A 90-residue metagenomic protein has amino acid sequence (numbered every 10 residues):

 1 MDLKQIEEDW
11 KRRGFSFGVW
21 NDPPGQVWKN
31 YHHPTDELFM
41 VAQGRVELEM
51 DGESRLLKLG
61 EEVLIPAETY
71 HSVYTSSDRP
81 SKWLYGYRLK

Functional and structural regions predicted by a protein language model:
L3, S16-H33: Conserved short histidine dyad/triad with adjacent acidic residue
E7-D9, V27-H33, Y74-S76: Short histidine-centered beta-strand/loop micro-motifs that create catalytic or ligand/metal-coordination sites
P24, P34, E53, T69-Y70 (+1 more regions): A generic "binding-loop/recognition-motif" signal
H32-E47: Short, conserved beta-strand element in jelly-roll/cupin
G52-A67: Short acidic-glycine-tyrosine-enriched beta hairpin
E68-K90: Ligand-binding loop in jelly-roll beta-barrel domains
